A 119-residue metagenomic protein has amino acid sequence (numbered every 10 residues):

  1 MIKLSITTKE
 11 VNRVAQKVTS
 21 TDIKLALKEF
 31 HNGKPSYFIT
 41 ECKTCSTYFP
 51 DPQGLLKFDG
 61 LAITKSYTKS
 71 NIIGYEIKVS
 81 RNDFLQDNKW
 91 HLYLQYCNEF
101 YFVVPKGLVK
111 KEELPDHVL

Functional and structural regions predicted by a protein language model:
M1-T7: Nuclease-adjacent, charged terminal/linker segments that flank catalytic cores
T7-R13: Short, Lys/Arg-enriched N-terminal segments with co-localized hydrophobic residues within the first ~10-30 amino acids
R13-Q16, K24-I73: Active-site metal-binding core of divalent-cation-utilizing nuclease and nuclease-like domains
K65-D87: Short beta-strand-loop-alpha-helix junction that forms the active-site gateway of nucleic-acid-processing nucleases
N98: Receiver (REC) domain switch/active-site residues of two-component response regulators
Y101-P105: Mid-chain, well-packed structural core segment of small domains
K106-L119: Domain-level recognition of nuclease-like catalytic cores that cleave nucleotide substrates
